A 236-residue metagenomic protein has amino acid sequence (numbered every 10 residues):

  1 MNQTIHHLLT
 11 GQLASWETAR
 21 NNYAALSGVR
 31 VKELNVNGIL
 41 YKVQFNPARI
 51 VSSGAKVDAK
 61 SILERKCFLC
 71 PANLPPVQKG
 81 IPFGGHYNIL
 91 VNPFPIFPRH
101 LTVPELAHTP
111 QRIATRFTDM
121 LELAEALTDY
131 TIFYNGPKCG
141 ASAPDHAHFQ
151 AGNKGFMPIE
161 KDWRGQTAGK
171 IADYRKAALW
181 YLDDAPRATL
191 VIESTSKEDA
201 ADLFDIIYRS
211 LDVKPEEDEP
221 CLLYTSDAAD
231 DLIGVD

Functional and structural regions predicted by a protein language model:
M1-K79: ATP/Mg2+-dependent ligation/transfer catalytic cores
N92-A107, Y181-P186: Residues forming anionic-ligand binding surfaces in small-molecule and nucleic-acid pockets of primarily soluble enzymes
H100, P137-K161: Histidine-centered divalent-metal-coordination microenvironment in nucleic-acid enzymes
L106-L127, F133-G136: Intrinsically disordered, low-complexity linker/loop segments enriched in Gly/Pro and charged/polar residues
I113, G152-R175: Helical (often loop-to-helix) elements that flank the catalytic cores of nucleotide-handling enzymes
Y130-A143, D218-L223: A short glycine-rich, hydrophobically flanked beta-strand micro-motif that places a catalytic Asp/Glu for divalent metal
D173-L223: Active-site/ligand-binding surface loops and adjacent short beta/alpha elements that line catalytic pockets across
Y224-A229: Conserved small/polar residues in nucleotide/adenosyl-binding loops
